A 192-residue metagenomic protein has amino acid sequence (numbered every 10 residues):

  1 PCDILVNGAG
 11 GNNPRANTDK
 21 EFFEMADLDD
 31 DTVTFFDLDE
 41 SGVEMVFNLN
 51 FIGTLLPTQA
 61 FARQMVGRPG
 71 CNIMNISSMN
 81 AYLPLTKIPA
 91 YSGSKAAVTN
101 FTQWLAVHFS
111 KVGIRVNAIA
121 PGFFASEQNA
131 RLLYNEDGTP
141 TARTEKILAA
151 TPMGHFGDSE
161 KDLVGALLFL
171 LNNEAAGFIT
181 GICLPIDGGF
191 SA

Functional and structural regions predicted by a protein language model:
D3, F23-L55, M74, V98: Catalytic Tyr-X3-Lys loop
T18-E24, K111, F123-T151: A glycine/serine/threonine-rich, flexible loop-to-helix segment that serves as the NAD(P) cofactor-binding "lid"
F36-S41, N48, T139-K161: Catalytic Tyr-x(3-8)-Lys segment
T58, S94: Active-site helix of classical SDR
R63, V107-H108: Alpha-helical segment proximal to the catalytic Tyr-Lys
S78: Residue(s) in the substrate-gating loop at a strand-loop-helix junction that position the organic substrate next
P84-S92, W104, L132: Active-site loop-to-helix junction immediately N-terminal to the catalytic Tyr of the SDR YXXXK motif in Rossmann-fold
S110, R115, A175-T180: Short, small/polar-rich loop/turn modules that mediate ligand/substrate recognition or access, typified
